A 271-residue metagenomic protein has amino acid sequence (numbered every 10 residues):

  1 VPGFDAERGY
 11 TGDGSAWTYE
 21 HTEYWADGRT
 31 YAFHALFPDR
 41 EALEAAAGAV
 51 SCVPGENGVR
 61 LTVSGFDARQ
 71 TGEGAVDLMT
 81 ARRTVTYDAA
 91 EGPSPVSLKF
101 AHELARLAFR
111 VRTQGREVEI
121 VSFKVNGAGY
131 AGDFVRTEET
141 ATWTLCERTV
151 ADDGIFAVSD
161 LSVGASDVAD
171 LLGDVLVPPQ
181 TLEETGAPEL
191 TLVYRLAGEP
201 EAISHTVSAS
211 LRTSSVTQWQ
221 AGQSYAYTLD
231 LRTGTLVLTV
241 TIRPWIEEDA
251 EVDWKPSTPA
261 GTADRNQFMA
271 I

Functional and structural regions predicted by a protein language model:
V1-K124, I155-L171, P178-G198, Q220 (+1 more regions): Short, low-hydrophobicity acidic/polar segments
D13, W143-C146, L211-Y227: Short, surface-exposed linear segments at secondary-structure transitions and domain or protein termini
A46-A49, I203-A209: Edge beta-strands of extracellular beta-sandwich domains
R116-A151: Short, ordered, surface-exposed loop/turn motifs in non-cytosolic proteins
V121, G132, E201-V207: Short beta-strand segments
D170, D174-V175, H205, A209: C-terminal catalytic lobe of pepsin-like aspartyl proteases
T206-T213, A270-I271: Acidic/polar-rich alpha-helix caps and helix-coil junctions
W219-I271: Intrinsically disordered, low-complexity repeat and linker tracts
